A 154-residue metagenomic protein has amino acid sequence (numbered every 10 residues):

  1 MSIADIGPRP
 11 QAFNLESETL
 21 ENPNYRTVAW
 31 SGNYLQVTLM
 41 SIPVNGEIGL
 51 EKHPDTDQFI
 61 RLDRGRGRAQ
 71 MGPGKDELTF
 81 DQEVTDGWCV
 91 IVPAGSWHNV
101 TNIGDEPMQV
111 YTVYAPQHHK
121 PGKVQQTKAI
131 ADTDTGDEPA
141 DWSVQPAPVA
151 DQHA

Functional and structural regions predicted by a protein language model:
M1-Q36, G49, Q82, Q125-A154: A short, N-terminal "cap"/entry segment at the start of jelly-roll beta-barrel domains of the cupin/DSBH fold
T19-R26, G67, P93, W97: Contiguous, function-dense segments enriched for cysteine-driven chemistry and partner/ligand-binding capacity
L35, V44, D55, S96-W97 (+1 more regions): A generic "binding-loop/recognition-motif" signal
S41-P43, P54-A69, P73, V113: Short, conserved beta-strand element in jelly-roll/cupin
I48-L50, A69-M71, V92, H98-G104: Short beta-strand His + acidic residue motifs that chelate non-heme Fe in jelly-roll/DSBH and cupin folds
F59, D105-P121: A short hydrophobic beta-strand segment most commonly corresponding to one strand of the jelly-roll/cupin
G74-P93: Short acidic-glycine-tyrosine-enriched beta hairpin
